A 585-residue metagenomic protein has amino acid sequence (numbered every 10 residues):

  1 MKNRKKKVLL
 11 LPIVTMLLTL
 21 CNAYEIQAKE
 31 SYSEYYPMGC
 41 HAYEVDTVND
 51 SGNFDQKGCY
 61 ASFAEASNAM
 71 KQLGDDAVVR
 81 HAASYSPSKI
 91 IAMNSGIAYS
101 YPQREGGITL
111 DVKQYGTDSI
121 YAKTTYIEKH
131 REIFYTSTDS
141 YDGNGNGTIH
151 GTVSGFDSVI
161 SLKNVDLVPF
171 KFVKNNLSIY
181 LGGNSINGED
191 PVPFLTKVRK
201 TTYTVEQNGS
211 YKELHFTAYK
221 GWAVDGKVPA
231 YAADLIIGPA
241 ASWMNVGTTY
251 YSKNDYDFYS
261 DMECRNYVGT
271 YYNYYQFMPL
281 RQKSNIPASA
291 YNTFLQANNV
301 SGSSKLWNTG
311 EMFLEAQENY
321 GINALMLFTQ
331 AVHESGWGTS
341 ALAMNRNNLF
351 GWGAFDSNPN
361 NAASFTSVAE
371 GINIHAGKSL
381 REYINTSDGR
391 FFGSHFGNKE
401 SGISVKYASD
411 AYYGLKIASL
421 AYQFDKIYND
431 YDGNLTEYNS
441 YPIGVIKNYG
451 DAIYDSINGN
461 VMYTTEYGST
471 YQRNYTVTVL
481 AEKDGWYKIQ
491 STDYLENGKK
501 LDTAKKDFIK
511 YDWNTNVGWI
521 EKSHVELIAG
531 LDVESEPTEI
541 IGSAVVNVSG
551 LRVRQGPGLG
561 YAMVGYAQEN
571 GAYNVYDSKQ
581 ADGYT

Functional and structural regions predicted by a protein language model:
K2-I26: Sec-dependent N-terminal signal peptides of Gram-positive bacterial secreted proteins and lipoproteins
A23-M326, W337-R473, A481-S491, N497 (+2 more regions): Catalytic cores of secreted/periplasmic lytic hydrolases that degrade extracellular macromolecules
Y126, T470, G565-Y566, K579: Residue-level "contact hotspot" at macromolecular interaction interfaces
E334: Pyridoxal 5′-phosphate
T492-Y494, G558, S578-Q580: Solvent-exposed coil/turn segments that connect beta secondary-structure elements in extracytoplasmic/periplasmic
V564, V575-T585: Short, intrinsically disordered, charge-balanced linker/junction segments flanking boundaries in proteins
